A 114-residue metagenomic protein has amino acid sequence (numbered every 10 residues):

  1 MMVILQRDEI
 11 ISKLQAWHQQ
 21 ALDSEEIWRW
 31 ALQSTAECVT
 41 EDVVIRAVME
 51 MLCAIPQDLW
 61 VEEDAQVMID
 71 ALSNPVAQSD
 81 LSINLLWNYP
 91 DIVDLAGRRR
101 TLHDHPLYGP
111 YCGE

Functional and structural regions predicted by a protein language model:
M1-E114: Acidic, Ser/Pro/Thr-rich low-complexity regulatory regions and the short amphipathic helical interaction modules they
